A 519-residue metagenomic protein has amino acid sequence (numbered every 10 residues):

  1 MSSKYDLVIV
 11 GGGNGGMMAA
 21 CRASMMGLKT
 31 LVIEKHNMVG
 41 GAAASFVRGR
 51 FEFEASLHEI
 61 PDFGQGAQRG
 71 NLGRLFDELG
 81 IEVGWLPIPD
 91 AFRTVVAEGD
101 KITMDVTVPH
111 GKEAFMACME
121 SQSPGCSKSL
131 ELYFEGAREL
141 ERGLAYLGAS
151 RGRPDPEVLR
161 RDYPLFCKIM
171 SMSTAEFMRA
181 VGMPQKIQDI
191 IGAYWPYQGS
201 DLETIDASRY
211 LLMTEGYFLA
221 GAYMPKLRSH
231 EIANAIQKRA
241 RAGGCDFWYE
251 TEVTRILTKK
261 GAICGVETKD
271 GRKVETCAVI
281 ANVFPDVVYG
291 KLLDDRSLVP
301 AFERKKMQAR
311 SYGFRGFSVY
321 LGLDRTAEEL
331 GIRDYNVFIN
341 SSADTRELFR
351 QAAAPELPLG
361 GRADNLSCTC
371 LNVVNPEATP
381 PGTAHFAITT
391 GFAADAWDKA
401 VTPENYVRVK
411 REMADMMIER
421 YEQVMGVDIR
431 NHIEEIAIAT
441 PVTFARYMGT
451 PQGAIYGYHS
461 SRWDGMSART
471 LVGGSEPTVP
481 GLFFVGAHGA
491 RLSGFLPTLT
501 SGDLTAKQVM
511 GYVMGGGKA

Functional and structural regions predicted by a protein language model:
M1-L7, M25, D464, E476 (+1 more regions): Extreme N-terminal leader/targeting segments of oxidoreductases
S3-E139: N-terminal glycine-rich phosphate/pyrophosphate-binding loop and immediately adjacent elements
G99-I205: Rossmann-like flavin
P184, Q188-Q198, A363-T369, V427-R491: A glycine-rich dinucleotide-binding beta-alpha-beta segment and adjacent secondary-structure elements that constitute
T214-I263: Helical element adjacent to the flavin cofactor pocket in flavoenzyme catalytic cores
T254-T379: Mid-domain catalytic core of redox enzymes that form a hydrophobic substrate pocket/lid adjacent to a catalytic redox
T326-A439: C-terminal segments that line or cap access tunnels to active or ligand-binding sites in enzymes and enzyme-associated
A487-V509: A conserved FAD-binding loop/helix module that cradles the flavin
